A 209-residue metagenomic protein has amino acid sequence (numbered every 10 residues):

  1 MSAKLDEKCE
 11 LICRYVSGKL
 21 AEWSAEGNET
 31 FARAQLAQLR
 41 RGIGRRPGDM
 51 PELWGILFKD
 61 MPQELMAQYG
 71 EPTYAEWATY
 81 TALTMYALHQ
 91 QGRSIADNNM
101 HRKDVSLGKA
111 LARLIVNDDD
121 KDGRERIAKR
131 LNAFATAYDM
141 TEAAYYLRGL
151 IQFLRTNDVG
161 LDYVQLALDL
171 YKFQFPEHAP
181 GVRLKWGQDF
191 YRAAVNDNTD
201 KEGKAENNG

Functional and structural regions predicted by a protein language model:
M1-D6, E10, Q68, T199-G209: Acidic, serine/threonine-rich, charge-biased low-complexity segments in large eukaryotic scaffold/adaptor proteins
M1-R46, T141, Y146: Long, acidic, intrinsically disordered low-complexity segments
V16-E22, D49-E71: Short amphipathic alpha-helical segments and their helix-coil junctions
A25, E29, R40-P47, L65-Y74 (+5 more regions): Short, charged/polar micro-motifs that form catalytic or ligand-binding hotspots
R33, A37, P51, G55 (+5 more regions): Non-catalytic, well-ordered alpha-helical scaffold segments
P62-L114: Aromatic- and glycine-enriched beta-alpha-beta binding-site module
D97-D169: Conserved binding-pocket/active-site segment within a compact domain
R155-G209: Alpha-helical oligomerization segments
